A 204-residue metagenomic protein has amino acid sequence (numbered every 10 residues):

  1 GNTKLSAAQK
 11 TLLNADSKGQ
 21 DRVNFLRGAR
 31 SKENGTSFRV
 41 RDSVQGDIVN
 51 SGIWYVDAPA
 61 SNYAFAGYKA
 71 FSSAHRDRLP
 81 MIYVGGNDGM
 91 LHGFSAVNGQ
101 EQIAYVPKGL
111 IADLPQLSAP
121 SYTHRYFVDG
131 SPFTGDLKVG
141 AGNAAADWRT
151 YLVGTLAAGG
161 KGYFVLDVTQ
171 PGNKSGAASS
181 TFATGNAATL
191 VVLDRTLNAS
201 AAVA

Functional and structural regions predicted by a protein language model:
G1-A204: A fold-level detector for beta-propeller and closely related beta-sheet-rich head/sensor domains
